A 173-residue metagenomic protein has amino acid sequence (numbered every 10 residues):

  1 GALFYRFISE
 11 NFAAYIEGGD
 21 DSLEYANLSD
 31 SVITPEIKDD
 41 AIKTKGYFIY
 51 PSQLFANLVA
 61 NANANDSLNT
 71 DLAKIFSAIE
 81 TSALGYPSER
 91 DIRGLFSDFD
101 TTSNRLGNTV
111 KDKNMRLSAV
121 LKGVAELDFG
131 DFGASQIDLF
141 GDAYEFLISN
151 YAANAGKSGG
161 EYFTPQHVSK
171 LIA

Functional and structural regions predicted by a protein language model:
G1-L171: Non-catalytic, mostly N-terminal accessory regions of nucleic-acid modification and defense proteins
